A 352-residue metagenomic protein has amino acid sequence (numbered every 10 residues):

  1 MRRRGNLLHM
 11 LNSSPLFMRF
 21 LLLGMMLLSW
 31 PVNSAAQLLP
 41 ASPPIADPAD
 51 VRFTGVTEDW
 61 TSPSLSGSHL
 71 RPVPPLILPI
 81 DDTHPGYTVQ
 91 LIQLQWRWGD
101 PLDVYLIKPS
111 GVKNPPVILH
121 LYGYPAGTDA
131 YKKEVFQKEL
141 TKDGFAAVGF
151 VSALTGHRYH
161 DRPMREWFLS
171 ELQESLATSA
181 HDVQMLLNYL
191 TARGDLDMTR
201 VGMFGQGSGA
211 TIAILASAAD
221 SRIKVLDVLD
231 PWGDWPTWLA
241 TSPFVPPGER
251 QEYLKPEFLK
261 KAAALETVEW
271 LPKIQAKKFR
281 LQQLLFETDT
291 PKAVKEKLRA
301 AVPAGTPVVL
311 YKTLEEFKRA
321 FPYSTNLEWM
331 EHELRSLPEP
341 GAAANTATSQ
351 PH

Functional and structural regions predicted by a protein language model:
R19-W30: Bacterial N-terminal signal peptides
H69-G111: N-terminal cap/lid segment of alpha/beta-hydrolase-fold proteins
V104, N114-G123: Short beta-strand element of the alpha/beta-hydrolase
L121-H181, L239-T241: Cap/lid segment of the alpha/beta-hydrolase catalytic domain
R165-G207: Gly/Ser-rich "nucleophile elbow"/oxyanion-hole loop immediately N-terminal to the catalytic nucleophile in hydrolases
A210-E257: Hydrolase active-site cap/lid region
P243, G248-E296: The feature captures the conserved acid-bearing segment of alpha/beta-hydrolase catalytic domains
P303-H352: C-terminal catalytic histidine-bearing segment of alpha/beta-hydrolase fold enzymes
